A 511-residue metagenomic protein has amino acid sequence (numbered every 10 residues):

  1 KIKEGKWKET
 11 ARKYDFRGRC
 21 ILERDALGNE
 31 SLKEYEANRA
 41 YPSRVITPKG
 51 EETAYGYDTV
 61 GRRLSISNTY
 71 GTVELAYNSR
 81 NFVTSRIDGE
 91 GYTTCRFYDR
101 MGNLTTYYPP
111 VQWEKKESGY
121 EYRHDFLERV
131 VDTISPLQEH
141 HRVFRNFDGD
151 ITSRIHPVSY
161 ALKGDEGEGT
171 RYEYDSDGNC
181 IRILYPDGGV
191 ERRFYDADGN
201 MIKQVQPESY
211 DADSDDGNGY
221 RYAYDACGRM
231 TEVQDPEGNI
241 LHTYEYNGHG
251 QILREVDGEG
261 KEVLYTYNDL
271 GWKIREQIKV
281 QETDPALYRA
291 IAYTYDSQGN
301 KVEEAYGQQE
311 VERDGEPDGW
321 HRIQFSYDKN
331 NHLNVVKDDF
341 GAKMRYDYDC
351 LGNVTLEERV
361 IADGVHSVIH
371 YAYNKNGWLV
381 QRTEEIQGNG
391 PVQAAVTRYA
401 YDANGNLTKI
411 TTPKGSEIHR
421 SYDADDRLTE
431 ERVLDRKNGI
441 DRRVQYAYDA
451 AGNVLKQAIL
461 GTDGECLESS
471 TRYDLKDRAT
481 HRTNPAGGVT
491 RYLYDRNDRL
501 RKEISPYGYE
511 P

Functional and structural regions predicted by a protein language model:
K1-N484, G488-S505, Y509-P511: Beta-strand elements of repeat-based all-beta scaffolds
